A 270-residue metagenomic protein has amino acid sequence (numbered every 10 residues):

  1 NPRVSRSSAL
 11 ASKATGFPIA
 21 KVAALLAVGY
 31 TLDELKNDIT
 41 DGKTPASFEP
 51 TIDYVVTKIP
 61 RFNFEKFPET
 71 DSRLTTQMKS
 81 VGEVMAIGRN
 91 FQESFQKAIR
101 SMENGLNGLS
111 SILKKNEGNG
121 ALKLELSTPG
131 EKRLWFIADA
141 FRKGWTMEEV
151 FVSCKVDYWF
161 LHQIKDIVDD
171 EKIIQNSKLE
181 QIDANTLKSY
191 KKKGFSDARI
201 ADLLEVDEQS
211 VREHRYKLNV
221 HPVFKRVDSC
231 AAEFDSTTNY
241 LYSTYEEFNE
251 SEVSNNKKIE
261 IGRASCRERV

Functional and structural regions predicted by a protein language model:
N1-G194, L218, P222, E250-K257 (+1 more regions): ATP-dependent carboxylate activation and anion-phosphoryl transfer catalytic cores that bind Mg-ATP to form
R199-E252: C-terminal amphipathic alpha-helical interaction region
I261-V270: Residue-level detector of conserved catalytic or cofactor/ligand-binding positions in enzyme active sites
